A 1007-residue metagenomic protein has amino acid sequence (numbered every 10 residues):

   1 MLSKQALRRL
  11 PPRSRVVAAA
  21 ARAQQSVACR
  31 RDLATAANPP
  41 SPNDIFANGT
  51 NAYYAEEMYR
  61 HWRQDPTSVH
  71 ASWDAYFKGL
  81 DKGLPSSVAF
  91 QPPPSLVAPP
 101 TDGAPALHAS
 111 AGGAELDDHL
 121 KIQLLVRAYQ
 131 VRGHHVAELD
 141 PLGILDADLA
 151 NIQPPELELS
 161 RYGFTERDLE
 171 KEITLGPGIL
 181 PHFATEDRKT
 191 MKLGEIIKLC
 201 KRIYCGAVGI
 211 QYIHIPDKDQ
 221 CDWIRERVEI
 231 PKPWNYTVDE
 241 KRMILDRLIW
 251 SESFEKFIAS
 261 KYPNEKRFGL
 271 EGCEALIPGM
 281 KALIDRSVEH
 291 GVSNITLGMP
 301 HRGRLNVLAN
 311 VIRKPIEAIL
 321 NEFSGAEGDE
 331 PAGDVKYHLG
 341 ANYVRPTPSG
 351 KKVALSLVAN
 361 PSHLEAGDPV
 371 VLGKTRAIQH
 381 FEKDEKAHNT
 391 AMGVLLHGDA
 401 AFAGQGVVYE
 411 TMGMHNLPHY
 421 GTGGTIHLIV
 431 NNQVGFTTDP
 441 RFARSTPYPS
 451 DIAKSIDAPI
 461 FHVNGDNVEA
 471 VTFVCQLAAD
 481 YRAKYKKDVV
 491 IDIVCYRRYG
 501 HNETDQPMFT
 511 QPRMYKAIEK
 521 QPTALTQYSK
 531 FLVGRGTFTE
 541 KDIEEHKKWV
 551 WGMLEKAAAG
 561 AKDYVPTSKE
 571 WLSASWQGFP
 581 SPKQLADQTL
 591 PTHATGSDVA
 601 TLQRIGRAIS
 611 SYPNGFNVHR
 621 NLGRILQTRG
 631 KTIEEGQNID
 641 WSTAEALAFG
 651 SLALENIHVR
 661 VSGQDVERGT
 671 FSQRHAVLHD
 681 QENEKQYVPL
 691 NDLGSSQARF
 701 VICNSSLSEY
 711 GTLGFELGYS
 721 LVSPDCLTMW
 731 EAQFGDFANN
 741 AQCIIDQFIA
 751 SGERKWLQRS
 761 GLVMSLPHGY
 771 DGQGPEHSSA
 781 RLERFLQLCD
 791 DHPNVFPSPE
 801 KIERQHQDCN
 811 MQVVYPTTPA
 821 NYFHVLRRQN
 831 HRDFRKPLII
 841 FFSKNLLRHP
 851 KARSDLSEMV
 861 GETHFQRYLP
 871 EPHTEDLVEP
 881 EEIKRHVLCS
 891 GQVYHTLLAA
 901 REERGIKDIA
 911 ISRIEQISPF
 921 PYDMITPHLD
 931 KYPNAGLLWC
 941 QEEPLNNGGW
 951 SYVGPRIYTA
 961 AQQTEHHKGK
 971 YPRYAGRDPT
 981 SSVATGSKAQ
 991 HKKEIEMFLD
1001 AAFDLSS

Functional and structural regions predicted by a protein language model:
L2-S445, D451-I452, I456-F461, K484 (+9 more regions): Conserved internal helical-beta-strand scaffold that buttresses enzyme catalytic cores
F402, N467-A470, R497, D736-A738 (+2 more regions): Acidic, metal-coordinating catalytic cores used for nucleic-acid/nucleotide bond scission and strand-transfer chemistry
D451-D457, E682-N683, S723, G861 (+2 more regions): Short helix-loop-beta junction
P459-Q521, Y528-E544, K907-A910, F920-P927 (+1 more regions): Structured mid-domain segments that build the active-site/substrate or prosthetic-cofactor binding neighborhood
S696-I702, Y894, A899-N934: Generic long, charged, amphipathic alpha-helical segments
P880-E882, I909, D930-N934, D978-M997: Conserved alpha/beta-domain cores
L888-L897, I914-E915, Q963, H967 (+1 more regions): NTP/phosphate- and nucleic-acid-binding module
I925-R977: C-terminal structured "cap/appendage" subdomains that terminate the fold
